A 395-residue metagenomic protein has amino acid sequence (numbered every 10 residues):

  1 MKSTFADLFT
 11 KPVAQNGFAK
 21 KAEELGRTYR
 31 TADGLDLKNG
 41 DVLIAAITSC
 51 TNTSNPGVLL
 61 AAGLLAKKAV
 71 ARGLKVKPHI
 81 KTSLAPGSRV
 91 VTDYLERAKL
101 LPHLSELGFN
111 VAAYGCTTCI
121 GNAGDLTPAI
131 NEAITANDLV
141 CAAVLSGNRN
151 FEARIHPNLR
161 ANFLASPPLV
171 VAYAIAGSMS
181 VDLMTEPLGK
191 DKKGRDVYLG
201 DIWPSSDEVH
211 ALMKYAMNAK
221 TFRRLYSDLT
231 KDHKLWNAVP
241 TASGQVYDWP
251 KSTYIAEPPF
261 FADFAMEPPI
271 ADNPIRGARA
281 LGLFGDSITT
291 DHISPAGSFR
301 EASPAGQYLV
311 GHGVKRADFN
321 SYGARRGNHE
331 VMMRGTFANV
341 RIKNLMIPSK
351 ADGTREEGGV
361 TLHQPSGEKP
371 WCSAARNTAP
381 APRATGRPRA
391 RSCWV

Functional and structural regions predicted by a protein language model:
M1-V395: Fe-S-dependent hydro-lyases/dehydratases of central metabolism
